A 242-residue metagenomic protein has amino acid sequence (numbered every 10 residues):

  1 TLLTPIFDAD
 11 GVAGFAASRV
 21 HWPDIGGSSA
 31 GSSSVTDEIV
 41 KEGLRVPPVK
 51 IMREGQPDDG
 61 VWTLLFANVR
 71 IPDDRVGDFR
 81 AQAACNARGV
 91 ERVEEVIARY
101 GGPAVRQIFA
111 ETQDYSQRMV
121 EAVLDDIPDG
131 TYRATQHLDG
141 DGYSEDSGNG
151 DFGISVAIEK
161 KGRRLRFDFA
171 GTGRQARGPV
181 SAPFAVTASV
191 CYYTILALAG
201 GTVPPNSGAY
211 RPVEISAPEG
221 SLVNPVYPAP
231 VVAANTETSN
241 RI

Functional and structural regions predicted by a protein language model:
T1, A17-S18, I25-G31, D58 (+3 more regions): Short acidic, glycine/serine/threonine-rich loops at helix termini
T1-A9, A17, A157: A short, hydrophobic, proline-anchored segment that marks a local hinge/packing element in signaling and regulatory
T4, A16-R53, A170-T194: Extended active-site and interfacial segments that coordinate phosphate-rich ligands in large catalytic machineries
V12, T36, G55, G178-P179 (+2 more regions): Hydrophobic core positions in small helical hairpin nucleic-acid-binding modules
G14, W22-G26, R53, G140-E145 (+5 more regions): Flexible loop/turn segments at secondary-structure boundaries
R45-V120: N-terminal leader/propeptide and maturation segments of large enzyme subunits in energy/redox metabolism and hydrolases
R70-R75, E94-Q107, F169-A182, N224-V232: Glycine- and acidic
E91-R174: Accessory "access/gating" subregions that flank catalytic or transport cores
